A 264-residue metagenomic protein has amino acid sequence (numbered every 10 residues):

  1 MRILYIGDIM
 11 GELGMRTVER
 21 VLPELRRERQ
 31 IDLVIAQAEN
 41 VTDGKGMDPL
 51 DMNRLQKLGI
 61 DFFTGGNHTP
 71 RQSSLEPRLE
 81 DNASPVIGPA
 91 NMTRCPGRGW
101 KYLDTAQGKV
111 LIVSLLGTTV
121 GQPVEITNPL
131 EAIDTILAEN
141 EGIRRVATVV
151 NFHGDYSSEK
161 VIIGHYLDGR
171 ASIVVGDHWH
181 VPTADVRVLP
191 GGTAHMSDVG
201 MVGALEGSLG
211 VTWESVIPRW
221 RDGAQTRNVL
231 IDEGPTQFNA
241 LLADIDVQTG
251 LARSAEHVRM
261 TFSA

Functional and structural regions predicted by a protein language model:
M1-A264: Acidic, metal/ion-coordinating pockets
